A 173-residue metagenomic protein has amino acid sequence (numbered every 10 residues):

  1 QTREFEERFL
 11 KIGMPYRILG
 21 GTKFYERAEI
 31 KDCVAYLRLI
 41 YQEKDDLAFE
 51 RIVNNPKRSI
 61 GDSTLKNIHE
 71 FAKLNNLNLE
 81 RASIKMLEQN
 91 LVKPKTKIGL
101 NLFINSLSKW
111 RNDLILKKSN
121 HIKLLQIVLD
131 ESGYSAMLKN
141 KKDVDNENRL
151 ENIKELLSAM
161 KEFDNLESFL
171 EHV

Functional and structural regions predicted by a protein language model:
T2-P15, R27, V34-V173: Conserved helicase C-terminal RecA-like lobe
G20-F24: Short, acidic/turn-prone active-site loops that include or flank metal/cofactor- and phosphate-binding residues
